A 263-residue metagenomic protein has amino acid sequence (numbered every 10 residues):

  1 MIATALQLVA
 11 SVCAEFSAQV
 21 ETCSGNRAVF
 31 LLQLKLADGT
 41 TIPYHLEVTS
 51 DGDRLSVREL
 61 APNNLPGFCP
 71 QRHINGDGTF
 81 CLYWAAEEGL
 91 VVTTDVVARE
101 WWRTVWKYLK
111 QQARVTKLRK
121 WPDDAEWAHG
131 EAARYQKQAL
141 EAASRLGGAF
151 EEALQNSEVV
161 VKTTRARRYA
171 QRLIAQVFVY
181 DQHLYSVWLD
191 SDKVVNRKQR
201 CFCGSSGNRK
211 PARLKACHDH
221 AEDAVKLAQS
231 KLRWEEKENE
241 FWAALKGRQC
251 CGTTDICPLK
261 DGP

Functional and structural regions predicted by a protein language model:
A10, A14-E87, D95-V96, K162-F202: Compact alpha/beta protein-protein interaction domains typified by the UBC
F16-V20, Y108, Q112-T116, V161: Short secondary-structure junctions and interdomain/linker hinges
I74-S144: Domain-level detector for trafficking modules
D123-P263: Charge-rich (especially acidic), low-complexity segments
